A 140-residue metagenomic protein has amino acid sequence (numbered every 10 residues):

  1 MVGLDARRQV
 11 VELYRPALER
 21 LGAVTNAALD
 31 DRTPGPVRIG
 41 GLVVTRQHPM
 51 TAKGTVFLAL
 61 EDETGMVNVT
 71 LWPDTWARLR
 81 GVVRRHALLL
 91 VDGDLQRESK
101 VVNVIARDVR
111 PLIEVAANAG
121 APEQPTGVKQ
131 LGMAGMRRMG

Functional and structural regions predicted by a protein language model:
M1-G140: Noncatalytic, beta-rich nucleic-acid-contacting surfaces in large DNA/RNA-processing enzymes
